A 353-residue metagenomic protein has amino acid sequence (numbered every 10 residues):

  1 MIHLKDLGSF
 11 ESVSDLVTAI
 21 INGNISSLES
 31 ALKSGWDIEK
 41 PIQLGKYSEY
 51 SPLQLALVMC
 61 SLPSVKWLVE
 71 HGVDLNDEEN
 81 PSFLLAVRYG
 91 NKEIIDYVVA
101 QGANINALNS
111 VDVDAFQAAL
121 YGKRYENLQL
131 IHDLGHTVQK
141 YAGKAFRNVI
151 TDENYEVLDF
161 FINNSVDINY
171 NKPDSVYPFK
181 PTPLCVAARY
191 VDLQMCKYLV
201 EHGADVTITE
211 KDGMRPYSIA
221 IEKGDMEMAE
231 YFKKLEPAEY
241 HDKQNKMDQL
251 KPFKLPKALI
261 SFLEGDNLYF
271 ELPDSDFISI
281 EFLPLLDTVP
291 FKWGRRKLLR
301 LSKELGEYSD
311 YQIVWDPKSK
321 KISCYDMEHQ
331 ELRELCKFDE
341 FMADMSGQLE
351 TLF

Functional and structural regions predicted by a protein language model:
G8-T18, P41-L55, N76-L85, L108-Q117 (+3 more regions): Ankyrin-repeat boundary/"N-cap" motif
E11, D212-V314: A surface-exposed partner-binding patch
E29-I38, K66-D74, D96-N104, Q129-T137 (+3 more regions): Ankyrin repeat domain, specifically the short helix-to-loop turn at the C-terminus of the second helix of each repeat
A56-E126, L130: A generic tandem-repeat structural signature
G102-V166, D174: Solenoidal tandem-repeat scaffolds enriched in leucines and small polar residues
